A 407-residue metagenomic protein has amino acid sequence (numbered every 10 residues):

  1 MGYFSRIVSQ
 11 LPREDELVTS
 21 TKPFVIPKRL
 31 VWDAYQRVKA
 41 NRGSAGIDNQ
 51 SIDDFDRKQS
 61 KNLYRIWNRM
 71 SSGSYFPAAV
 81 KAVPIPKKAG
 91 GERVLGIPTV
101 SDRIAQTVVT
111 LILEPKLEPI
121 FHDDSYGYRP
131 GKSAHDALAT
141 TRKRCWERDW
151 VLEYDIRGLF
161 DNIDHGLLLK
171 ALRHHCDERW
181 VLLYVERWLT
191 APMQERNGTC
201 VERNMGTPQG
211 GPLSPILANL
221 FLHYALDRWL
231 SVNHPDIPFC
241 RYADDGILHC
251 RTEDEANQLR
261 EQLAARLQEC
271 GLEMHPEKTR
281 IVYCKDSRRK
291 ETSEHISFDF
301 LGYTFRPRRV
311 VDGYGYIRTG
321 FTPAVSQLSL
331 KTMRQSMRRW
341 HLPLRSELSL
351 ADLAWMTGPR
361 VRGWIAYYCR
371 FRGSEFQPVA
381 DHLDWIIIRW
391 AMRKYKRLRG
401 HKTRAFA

Functional and structural regions predicted by a protein language model:
M1-W32: Charged, compositionally biased N-terminal leader segments and the immediate start of the first structured element
K39, G43-S51: Short, charged alpha-helical motifs in flexible N/C-terminal segments and linkers
S44, D54-A79: Amphipathic alpha-helical blocks
R69-P84, K88, I120-K285, H295-S297: Conserved polymerase palm-domain catalytic core
A79-K81, K88, L189, M193-Q194 (+1 more regions): Core structural elements
T190, C270-L348: A conserved non-catalytic segment of reverse transcriptases and RNA-directed RNA polymerases corresponding to the late
E202-T207, T319-T322, R338-L353, G363-F376: Short, solvent-exposed helix-loop connector elements
S374-A407: A terminal-accessory region detector
